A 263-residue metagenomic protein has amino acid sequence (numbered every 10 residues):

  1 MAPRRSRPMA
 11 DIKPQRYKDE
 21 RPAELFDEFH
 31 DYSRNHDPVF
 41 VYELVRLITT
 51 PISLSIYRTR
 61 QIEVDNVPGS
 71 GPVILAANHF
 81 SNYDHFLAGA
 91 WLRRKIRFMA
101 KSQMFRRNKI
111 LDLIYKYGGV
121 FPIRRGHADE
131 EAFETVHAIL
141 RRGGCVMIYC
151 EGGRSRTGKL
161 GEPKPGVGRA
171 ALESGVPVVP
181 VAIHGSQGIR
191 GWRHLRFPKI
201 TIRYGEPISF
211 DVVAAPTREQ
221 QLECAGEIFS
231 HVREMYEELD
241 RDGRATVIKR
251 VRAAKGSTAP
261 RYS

Functional and structural regions predicted by a protein language model:
A2-V41, E131-S263: Non-catalytic C-terminal accessory region of glycerolipid acyltransferases and related lyso-lipid remodeling enzymes
K13-E63, G69, L87, R94 (+1 more regions): A transmembrane-helix-recognition feature enriched in membrane-embedded lipid enzymes and envelope glyco-/phospholipid
Y57-R60, H127-A132: Glycine-rich, highly charged phosphate/nucleotide-binding loops
Q61, F98, V120-P122, V178-P180 (+1 more regions): Conserved beta-strand scaffold positions in the cores of enzyme catalytic domains, especially in NTP/NDP-utilizing
V64, N78, K101, G126 (+2 more regions): Generic beta-structure capping elements
D65, A128, H184: Residue-level "edge-of-site" marker
V67-G69, I139-L140: Phosphate-binding P-loop
G69-H127, T135: Catalytic core of membrane glycerolipid acyltransferases/transacylases, capturing the structured, soluble-facing
